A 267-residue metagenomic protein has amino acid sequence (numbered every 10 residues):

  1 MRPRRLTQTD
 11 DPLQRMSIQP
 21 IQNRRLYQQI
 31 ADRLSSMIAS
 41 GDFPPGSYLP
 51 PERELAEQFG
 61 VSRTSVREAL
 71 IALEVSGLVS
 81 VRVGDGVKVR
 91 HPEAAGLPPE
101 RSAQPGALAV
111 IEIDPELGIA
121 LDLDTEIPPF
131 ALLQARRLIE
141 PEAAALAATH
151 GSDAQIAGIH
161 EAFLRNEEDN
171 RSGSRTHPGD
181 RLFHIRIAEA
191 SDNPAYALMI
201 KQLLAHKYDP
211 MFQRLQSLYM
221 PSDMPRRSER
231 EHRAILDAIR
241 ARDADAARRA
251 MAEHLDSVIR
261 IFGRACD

Functional and structural regions predicted by a protein language model:
M1-I139, A145: Short linear motifs at protein or domain termini
M1-S17, A244-D267: C-terminal effector-binding regulatory domain of bacterial HTH transcription factors
M37, G41, G96, I113 (+4 more regions): A short secondary-structure junction motif
P51-E52, D192-P194, R242-A244: Short loop-to-helix capping motifs
L132-R214, E231-A234, R249-V258: Conserved amphipathic alpha-helical segments that form helical-bundle/coiled-coil interaction surfaces
P210-L218, S222-P225: Extended hydrophobic/aromatic segments used for targeting, binding, or gating
S222-A250: A late-sequence structural motif
